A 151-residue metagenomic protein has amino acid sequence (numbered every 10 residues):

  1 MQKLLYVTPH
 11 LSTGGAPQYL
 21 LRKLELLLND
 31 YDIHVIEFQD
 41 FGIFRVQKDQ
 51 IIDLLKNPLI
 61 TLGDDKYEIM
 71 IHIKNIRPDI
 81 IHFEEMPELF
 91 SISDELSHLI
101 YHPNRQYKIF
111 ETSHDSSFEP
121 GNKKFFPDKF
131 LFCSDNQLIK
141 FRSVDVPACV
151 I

Functional and structural regions predicted by a protein language model:
M1-L5: Extreme N-terminal starter segment of soluble prokaryotic enzymes
Y6-G14, Q18-H72: N-terminal strand-loop element at the rim of the active site of nucleotide-sugar-dependent glycosyltransferases
R45-Q47, E119-F126, I139-V144: Short loop/helix-cap segments at secondary-structure boundaries that form the rim of catalytic
R77-D79: Proline-aspartate-enriched helix->loop->beta-strand connector
F83-E95, S113: Short His-centered aromatic/hydrophobic patch
P87-E88, S117, N136-L138: Alpha-helix capping/helix-boundary segments
I100-Q106, F110-E111, S117-S134: A conserved, positively charged/aromatic
D128-I151: Donor nucleotide-sugar binding/catalytic pocket of nucleotide-sugar-dependent glycosyltransferases
